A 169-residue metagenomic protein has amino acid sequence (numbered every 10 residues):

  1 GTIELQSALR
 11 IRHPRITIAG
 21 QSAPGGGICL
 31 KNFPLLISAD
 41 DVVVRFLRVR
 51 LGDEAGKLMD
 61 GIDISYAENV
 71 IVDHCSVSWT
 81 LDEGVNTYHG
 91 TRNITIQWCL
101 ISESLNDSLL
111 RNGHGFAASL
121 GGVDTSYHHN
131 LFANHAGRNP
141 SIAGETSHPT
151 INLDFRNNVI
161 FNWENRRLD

Functional and structural regions predicted by a protein language model:
G1, G90: Short, well-ordered beta-to-alpha junction loops that form the rim of enzyme active sites and present histidine/acidic
T2-T17, I28-R45, L51-E68: Extracellular beta-strand-rich solenoid/capping regions of secreted or surface-exposed proteins that bind or remodel
P14-R15, A19-G20, D40-L51, Y66-L81 (+3 more regions): Right-handed parallel beta-helix
L58, G113-F116: Surface-exposed cleft-lining segments at the edges of enzyme active sites
L168-D169: C-terminal globular interaction/adhesion domains in large, modular proteins
